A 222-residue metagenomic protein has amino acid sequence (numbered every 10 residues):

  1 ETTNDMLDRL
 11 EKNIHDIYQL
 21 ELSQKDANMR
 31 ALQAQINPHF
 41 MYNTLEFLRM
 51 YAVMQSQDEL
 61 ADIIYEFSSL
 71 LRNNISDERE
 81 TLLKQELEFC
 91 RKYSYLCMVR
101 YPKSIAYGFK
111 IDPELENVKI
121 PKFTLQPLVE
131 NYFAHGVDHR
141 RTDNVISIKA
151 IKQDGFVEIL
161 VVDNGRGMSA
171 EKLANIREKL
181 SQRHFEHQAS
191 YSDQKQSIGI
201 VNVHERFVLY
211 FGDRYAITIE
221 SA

Functional and structural regions predicted by a protein language model:
E1-I36, F40-E220: Two-component histidine phosphotransfer core
